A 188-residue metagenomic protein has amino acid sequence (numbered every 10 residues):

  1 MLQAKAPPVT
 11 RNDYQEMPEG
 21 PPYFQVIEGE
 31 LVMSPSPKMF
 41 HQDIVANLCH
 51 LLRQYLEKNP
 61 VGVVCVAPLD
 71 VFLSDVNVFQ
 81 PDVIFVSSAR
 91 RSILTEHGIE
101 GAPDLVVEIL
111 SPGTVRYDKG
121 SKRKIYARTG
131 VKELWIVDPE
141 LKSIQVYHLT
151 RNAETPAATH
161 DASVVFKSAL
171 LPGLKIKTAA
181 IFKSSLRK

Functional and structural regions predicted by a protein language model:
M1-K188: Gly/Pro/Ser/Thr-rich low-complexity, intrinsically disordered segments predominantly at protein N-termini
